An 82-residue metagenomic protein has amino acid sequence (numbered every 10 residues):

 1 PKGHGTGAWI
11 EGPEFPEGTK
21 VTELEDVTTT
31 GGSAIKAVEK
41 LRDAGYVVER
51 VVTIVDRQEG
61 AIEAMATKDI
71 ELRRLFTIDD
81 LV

Functional and structural regions predicted by a protein language model:
P1-T22, T30-I35: Short, glycine/charge-rich flexible loops or terminal/linker lids adjacent to PRPP-binding catalytic cores
E25: Conserved acidic carboxylate
E39-V82: PRPP-dependent phosphoribosyltransferase catalytic core
